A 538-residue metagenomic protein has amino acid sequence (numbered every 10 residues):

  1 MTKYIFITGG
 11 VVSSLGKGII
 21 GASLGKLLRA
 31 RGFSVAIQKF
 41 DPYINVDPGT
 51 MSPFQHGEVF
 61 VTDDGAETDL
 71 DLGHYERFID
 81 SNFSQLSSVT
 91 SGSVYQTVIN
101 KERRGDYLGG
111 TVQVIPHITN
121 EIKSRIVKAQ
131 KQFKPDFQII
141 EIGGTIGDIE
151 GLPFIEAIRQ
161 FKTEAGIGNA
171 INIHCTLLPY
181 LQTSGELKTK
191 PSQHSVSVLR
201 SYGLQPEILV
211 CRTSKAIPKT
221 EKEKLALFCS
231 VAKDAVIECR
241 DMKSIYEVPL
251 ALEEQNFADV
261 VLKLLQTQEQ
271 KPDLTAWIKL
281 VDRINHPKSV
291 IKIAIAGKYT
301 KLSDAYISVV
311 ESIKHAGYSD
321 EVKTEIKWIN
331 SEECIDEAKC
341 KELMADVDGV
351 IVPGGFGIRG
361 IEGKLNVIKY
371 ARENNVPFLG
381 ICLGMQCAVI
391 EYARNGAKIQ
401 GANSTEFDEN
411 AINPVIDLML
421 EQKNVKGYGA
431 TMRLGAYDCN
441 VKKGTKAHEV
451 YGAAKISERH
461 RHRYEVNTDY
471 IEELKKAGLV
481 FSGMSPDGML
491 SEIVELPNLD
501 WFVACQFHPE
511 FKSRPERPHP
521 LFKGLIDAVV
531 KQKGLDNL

Functional and structural regions predicted by a protein language model:
M1-T324, E332-G349, F356-G357, K364-Y370 (+2 more regions): Flexible phosphate-sensing "switch/lid" loops adjacent to ATP/NTP-binding sites across phosphate-transfer
G9, K39, T213, R240 (+12 more regions): Active-site proximal loops enriched in glycine and acidic residues that flank catalytic Cys/His/Asp and coordinate
L15-G18, A22-A30, L343-D438, K443-K446 (+2 more regions): Cysteine-nucleophile active-site neighborhood
T50-P53, K224, A393-G396, P497-N498: Short low-complexity, flexible loop/linker segments enriched in glycine and/or proline with clustered acidic
L108-T119, Y299, G354-I358, M432 (+3 more regions): Short acidic-aromatic active-site loops that bind/stabilize oxyanions
L181-K188, Q386-N395, L496: Glycine-rich, charge-decorated loop segments at or immediately adjacent to ligand/cofactor-binding or catalytic sites
R283-P287, K341-E342, F407, Y428-T431 (+2 more regions): Replace "in large, NTP-powered and nucleic-acid-processing enzymes" with "in large, NTP-powered factors and other
L434-D438, K442-L538: C-terminal and late-domain segments of enzyme folds
